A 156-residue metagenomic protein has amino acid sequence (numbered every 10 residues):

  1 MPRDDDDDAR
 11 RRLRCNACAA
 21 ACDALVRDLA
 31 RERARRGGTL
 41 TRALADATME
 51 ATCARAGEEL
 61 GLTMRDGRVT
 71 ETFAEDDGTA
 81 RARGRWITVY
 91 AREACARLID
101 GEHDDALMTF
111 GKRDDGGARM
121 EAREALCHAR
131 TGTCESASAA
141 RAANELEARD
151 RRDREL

Functional and structural regions predicted by a protein language model:
R3-L156: Extracellular/luminal segments of secreted precursors and ectodomains of membrane proteins
